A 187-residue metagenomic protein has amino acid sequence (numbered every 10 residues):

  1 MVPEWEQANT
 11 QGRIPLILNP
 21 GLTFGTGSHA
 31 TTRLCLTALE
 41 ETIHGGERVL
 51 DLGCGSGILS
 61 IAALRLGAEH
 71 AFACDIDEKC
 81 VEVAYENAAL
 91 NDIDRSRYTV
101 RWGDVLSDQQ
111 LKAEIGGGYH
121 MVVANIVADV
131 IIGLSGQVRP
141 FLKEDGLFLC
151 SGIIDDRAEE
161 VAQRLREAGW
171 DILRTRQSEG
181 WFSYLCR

Functional and structural regions predicted by a protein language model:
M1-G25: Non-catalytic substrate-recognition/targeting regions of SAM-dependent transferases
V2-P3, A73, C150: Hydrophobic residues in well-ordered beta-strands that form the structural core
P3-W5, N19-G21, L52, G103 (+1 more regions): Fold-independent oxyanion-binding glycine-rich loops and adjacent beta-strand/coil segments at enzyme active sites
Q7, G57, D156: Surface-exposed, flexible loop/turn segments at secondary-structure boundaries
L22, T26-V105: Conserved SAM/SAH cofactor-binding pocket of Class I
I76-R187: S-adenosylmethionine
